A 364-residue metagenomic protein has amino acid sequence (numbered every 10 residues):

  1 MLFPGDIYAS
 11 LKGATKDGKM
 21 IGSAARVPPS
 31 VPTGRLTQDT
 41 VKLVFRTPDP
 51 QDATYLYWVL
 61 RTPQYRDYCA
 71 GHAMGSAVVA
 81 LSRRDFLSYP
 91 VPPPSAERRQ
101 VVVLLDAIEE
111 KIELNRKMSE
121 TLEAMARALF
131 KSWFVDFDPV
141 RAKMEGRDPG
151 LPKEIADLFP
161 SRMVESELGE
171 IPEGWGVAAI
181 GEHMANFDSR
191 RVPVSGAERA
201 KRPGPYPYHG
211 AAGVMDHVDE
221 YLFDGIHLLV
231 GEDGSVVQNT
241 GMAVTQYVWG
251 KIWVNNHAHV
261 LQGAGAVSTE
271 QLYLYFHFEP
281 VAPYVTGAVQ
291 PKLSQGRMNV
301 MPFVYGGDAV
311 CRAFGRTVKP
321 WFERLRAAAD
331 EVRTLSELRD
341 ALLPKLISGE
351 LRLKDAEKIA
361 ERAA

Functional and structural regions predicted by a protein language model:
M1-L2, T47, D138-V164, P172 (+9 more regions): Extended, charge-rich alpha-helical segments
M1-R61, G210-A212, E220-F278, Y284-N299: A short beta-sheet element
T33-V41, R66, A70-V102, K251-H257 (+1 more regions): A short glycine-rich beta-alpha junction/loop motif
D52, Y65, E97, L114 (+2 more regions): Short phosphate-engaging motifs
L56, F86, I180-H183, L272: Hydrophobic/aromatic residues in well-formed alpha-helices
S88, P92-D136, K153-P193, E198-G210 (+2 more regions): Non-catalytic DNA-recognition/assembly elements of restriction-modification systems
